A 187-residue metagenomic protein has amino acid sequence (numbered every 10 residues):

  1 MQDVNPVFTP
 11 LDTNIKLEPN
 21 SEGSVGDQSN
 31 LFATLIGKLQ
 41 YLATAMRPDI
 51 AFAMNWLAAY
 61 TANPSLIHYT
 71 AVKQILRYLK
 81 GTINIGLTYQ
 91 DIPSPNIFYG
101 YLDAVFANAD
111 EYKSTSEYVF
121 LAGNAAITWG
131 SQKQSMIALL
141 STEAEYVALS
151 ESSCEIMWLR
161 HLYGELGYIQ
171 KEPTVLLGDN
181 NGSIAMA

Functional and structural regions predicted by a protein language model:
M1-A187: Divalent metal-binding acidic/histidine catalytic loops
